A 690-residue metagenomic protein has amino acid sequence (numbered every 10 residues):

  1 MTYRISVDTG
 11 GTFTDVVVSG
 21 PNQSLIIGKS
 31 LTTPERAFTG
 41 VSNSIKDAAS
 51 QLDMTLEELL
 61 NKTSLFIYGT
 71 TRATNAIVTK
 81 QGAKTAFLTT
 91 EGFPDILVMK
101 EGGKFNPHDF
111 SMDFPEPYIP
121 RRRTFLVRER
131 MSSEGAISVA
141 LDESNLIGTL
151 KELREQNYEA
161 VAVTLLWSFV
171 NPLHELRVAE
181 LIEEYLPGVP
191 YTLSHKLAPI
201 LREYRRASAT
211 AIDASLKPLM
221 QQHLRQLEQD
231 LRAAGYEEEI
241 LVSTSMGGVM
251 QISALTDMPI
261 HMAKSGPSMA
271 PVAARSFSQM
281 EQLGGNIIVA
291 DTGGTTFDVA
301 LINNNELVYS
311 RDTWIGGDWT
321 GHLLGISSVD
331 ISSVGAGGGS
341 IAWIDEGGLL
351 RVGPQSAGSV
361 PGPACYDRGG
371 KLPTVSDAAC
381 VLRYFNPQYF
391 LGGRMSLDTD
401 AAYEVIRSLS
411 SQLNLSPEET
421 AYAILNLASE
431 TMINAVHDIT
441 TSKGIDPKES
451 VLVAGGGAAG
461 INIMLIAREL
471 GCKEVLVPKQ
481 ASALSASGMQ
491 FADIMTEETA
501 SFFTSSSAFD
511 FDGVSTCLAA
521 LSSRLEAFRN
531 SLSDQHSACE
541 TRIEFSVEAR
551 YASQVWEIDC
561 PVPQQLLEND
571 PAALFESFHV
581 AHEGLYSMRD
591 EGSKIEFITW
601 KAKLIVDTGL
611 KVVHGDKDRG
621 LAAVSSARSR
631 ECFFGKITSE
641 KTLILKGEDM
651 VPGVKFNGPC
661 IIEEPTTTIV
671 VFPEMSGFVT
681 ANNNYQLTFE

Functional and structural regions predicted by a protein language model:
M1-A86, S132, V139-A162, P172-E180 (+12 more regions): N-terminal glycine/serine-rich phosphate-binding loop of ATP-dependent small-molecule kinases, especially carbohydrate
D8, G69, A86-E91, L126-R128 (+8 more regions): Short beta-strand segments
T9, S144-G148, E152, A270 (+11 more regions): C-terminal, non-catalytic interaction/recognition modules in large multi-subunit enzymes and RNPs
F13-V17, I27, L31-A49, A86 (+4 more regions): Conserved phosphate-binding loops in N-terminal lobes of ATP-dependent enzymes of the actin/Hsp70/sugar-kinase
V16-S19, I27-E35, A86-G92, M112-P115 (+4 more regions): Glycine-rich phosphate-binding loop of actin/hexokinase-like ATP-binding domains
A162-T210, A214, Y389, A602-L621 (+2 more regions): Terminal amphipathic helices with adjacent charged low-complexity linkers/tails
L165-L166, S194-K196, S245-M246, G293 (+2 more regions): Glycine-rich beta-strand-to-loop/alpha-helix junction loops that act as flexible
